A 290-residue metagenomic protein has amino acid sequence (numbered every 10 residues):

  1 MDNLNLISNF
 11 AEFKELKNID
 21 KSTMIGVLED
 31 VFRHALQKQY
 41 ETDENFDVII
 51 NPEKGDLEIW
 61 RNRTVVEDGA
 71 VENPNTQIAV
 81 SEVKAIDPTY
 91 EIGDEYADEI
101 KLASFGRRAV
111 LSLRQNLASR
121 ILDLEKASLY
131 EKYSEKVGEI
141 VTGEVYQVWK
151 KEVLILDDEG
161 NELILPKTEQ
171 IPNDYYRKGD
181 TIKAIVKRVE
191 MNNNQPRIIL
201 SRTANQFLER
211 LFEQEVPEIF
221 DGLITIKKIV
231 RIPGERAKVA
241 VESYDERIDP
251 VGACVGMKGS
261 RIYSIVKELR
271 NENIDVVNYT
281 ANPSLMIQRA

Functional and structural regions predicted by a protein language model:
M1-A290: RNA-contacting regions in translation and RNA-metabolism proteins, encompassing KH/S1 modules where present
